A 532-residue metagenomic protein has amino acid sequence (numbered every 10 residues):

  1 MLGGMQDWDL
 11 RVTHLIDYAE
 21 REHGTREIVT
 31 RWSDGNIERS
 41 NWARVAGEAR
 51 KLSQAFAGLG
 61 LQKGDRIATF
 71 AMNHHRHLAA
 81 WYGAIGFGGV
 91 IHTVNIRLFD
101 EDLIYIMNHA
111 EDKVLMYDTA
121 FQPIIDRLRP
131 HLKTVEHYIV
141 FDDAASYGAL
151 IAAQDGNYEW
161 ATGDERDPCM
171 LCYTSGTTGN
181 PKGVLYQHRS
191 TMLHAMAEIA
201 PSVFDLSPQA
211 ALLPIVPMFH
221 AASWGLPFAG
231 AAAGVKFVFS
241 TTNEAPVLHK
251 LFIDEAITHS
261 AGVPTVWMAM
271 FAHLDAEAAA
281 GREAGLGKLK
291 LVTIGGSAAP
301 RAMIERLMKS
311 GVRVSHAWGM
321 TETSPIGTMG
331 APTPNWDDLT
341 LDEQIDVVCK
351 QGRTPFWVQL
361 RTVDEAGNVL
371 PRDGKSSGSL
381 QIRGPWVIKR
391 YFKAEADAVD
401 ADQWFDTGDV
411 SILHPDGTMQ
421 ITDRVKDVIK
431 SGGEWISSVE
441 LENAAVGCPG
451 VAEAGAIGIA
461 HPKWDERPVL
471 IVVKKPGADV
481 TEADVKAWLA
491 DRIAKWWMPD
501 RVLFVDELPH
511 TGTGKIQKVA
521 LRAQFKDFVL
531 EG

Functional and structural regions predicted by a protein language model:
L15-I16, G58-L59, G86-A149, P476-A478 (+1 more regions): Structural core segment of the AMP-binding/adenylate-forming
G24-E27, Q154-Y173, N180, D205-A211: Conserved pre-ATP/AMP-binding loop-to-beta segment of ANL
I28-H74, L78-Y82, F99-I104: Conserved AMP-binding/adenylate-forming core of the ANL superfamily
D34, E38, Q122-E165, L274 (+1 more regions): ANL superfamily adenylate-forming
R39-A43, C169-H194: Conserved AMP-binding A3 loop
T69, L98, I104, L115-T119 (+7 more regions): AMP-binding/adenylate-forming catalytic core of the ANL superfamily
G88, M192-A211, F219-H259, H273-A280 (+1 more regions): Conserved AMP-binding/adenylation subdomain of ANL enzymes
A232, D254-G262, F271-D346, Q359 (+1 more regions): Gly/Ser/Thr-rich phosphate-binding loop
